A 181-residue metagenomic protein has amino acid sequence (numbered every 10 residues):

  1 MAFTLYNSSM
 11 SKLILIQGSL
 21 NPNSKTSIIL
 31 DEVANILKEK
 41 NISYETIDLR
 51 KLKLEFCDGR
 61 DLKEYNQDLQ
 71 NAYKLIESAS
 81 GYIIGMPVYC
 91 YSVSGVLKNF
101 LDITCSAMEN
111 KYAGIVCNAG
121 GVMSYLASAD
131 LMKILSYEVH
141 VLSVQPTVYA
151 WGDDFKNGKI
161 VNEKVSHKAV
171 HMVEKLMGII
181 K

Functional and structural regions predicted by a protein language model:
T4-Y6: Short, positively charged and aromatic/hydrophobic N-terminal segments
M10, I14, A34, K40 (+3 more regions): Glycine-rich phosphate/pyrophosphate-binding loop and the adjoining helix
K12-S19, G114-C117: Short beta-strand segments enriched in small/hydrophobic residues
S19-D31, I36-K40: Glycine-rich phosphate/diphosphate-binding loop of Rossmann-like nucleotide-binding domains
L49-N66, K156-G158: N-terminal beta-loop-helix "entrance" segment that forms/cooperates in small-molecule cofactor or anionic ligand
E64-V139: Helix-loop-strand module that forms the ligand-binding subsite of alpha/beta enzymes
